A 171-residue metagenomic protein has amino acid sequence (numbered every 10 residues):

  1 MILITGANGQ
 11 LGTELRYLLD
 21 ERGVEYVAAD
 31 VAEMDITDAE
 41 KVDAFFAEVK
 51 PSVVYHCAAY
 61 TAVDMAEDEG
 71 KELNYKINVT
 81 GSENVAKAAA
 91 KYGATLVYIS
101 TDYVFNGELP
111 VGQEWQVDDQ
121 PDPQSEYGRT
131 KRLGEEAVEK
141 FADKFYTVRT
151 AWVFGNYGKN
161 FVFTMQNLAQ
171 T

Functional and structural regions predicted by a protein language model:
M1-R22: N-terminal Rossmann NAD(P)H-binding glycine-rich loop of SDR-like oxidoreductase domains
T5, A29, V54-A58, L96-T101 (+2 more regions): SDR active-site strand-loop-helix element
D20-A44: Adenosine-cofactor binding site in Rossmann-like domains, unifying the SAM/SAH pocket of S-adenosylmethionine-dependent
A39-I77: NAD(P)H-binding glycine-rich loop region in Rossmannoid oxidoreductase-like domains and their noncatalytic homologs
V54, D68-V97: NAD(P)-cofactor binding segment of oxidoreductase domains
E83-D122: Conserved Rossmann-fold NAD(P)-dependent oxidoreductase catalytic core, especially the SDR/UDP-sugar
T130: Active-site helix of classical SDR
E136-T171: NAD(P)-dependent short-chain dehydrogenase/reductase
